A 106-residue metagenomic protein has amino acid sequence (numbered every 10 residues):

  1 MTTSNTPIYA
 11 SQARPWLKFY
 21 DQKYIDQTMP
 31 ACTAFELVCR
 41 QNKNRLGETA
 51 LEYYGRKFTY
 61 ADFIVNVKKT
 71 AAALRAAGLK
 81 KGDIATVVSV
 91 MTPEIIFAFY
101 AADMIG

Functional and structural regions predicted by a protein language model:
M1-F58, D62-A77, K81, I105: N-lobe entry segment of adenylate-forming
A85-V87: Gly/Thr-rich phosphate-binding loop signature of adenosyl cofactor/nucleotide-binding cores
V90-G106: A short helix-loop-beta submotif of the ANL/AMP-binding
